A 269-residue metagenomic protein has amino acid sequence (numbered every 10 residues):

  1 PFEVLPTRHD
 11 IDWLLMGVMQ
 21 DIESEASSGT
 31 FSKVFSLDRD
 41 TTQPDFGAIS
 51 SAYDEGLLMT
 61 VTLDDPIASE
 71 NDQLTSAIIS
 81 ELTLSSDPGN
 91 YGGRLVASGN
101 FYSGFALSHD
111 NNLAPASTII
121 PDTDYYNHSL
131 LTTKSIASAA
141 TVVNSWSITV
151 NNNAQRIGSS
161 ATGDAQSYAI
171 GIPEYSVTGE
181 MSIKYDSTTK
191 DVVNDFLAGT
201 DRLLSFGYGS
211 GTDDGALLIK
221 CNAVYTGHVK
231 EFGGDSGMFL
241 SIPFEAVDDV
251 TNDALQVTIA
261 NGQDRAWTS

Functional and structural regions predicted by a protein language model:
P1-S269: Signature of extracytoplasmic/envelope-associated structural regions
